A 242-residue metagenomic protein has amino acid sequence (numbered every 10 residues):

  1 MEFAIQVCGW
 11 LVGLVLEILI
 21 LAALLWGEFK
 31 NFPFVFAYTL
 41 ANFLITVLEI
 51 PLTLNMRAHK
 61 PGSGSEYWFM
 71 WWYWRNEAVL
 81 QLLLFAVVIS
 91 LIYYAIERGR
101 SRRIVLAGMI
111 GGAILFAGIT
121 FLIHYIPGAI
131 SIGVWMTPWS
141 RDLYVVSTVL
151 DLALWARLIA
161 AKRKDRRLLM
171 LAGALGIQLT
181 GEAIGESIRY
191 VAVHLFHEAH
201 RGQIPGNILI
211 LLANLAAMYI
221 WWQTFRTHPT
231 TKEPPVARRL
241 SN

Functional and structural regions predicted by a protein language model:
A4-V15, H59-Y93, P205-L215: Individual alpha-helical transmembrane segments in multi-pass integral membrane proteins
Q6, G108-A113, G133-V149, L171 (+1 more regions): A loop-to-helix transmembrane entry motif
E17-A23, I89-S90, F121-I123, V145-R167: Alpha-helical transmembrane segments in multipass membrane proteins, preferentially the mid-helix core
E17-E28, F32, T53, R57 (+3 more regions): Internal transmembrane alpha-helix with an interfacial aromatic "cap," most often the third helix
F34-N55, L80, G173-Y190: Hydrophobic alpha-helical transmembrane segments of multi-pass membrane proteins
I45-Y73, Y190-E198: Helix-loop junctions on the outward
A117-R141, L158, F196: Membrane-helix boundary elements
L152-N242: C-terminal transmembrane-bundle signature of multipass membrane proteins, characterized by strong activation on
